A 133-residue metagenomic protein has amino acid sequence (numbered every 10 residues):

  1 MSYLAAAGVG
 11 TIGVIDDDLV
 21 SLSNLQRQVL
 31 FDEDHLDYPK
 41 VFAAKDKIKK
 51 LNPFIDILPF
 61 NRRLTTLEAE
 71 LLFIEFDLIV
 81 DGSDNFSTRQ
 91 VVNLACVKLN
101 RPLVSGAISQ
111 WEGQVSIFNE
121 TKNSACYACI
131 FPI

Functional and structural regions predicted by a protein language model:
M1-I133: Adenine nucleotide-associated cytosolic modules
